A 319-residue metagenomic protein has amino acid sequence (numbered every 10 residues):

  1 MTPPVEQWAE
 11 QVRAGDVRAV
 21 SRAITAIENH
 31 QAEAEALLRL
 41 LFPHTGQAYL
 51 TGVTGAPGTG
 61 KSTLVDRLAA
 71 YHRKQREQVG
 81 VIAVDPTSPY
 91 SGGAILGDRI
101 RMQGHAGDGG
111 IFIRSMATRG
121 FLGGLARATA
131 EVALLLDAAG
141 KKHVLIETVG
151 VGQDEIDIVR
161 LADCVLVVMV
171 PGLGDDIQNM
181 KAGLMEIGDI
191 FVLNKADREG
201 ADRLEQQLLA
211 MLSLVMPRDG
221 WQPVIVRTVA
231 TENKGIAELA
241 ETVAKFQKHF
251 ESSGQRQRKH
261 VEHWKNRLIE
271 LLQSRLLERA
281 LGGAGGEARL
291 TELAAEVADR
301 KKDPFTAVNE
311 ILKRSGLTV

Functional and structural regions predicted by a protein language model:
P3-T51, T59, L68-D154, L161-D176: Nucleotide-state-sensitive switch-loop elements of NTP-binding domains
W8-A9, M116, V192-L193, V224-V229 (+2 more regions): Short hinge/gating elements
A56: P-loop (Walker A) phosphate-binding loop of NTP-binding proteins
L64: Hydrophobic positions on the alpha1 helix immediately C-terminal to the Walker A/P-loop
I95, V132, D157, L161 (+5 more regions): Alpha-helical scaffold elements adjacent to nucleotide-binding pockets in ATP/GTP-utilizing enzyme cores
P171-E199: Flexible active-site lid/hinge loop adjacent to a nucleotide/diphosphate and Mg2+-phosphate binding pocket
I190, A196-H249: Canonical P-loop GTPase G-domain recognition
R227, E238-T318: Long, well-ordered amphipathic alpha-helical subdomains in the mid-to-C-terminal portions of large enzyme subunits
